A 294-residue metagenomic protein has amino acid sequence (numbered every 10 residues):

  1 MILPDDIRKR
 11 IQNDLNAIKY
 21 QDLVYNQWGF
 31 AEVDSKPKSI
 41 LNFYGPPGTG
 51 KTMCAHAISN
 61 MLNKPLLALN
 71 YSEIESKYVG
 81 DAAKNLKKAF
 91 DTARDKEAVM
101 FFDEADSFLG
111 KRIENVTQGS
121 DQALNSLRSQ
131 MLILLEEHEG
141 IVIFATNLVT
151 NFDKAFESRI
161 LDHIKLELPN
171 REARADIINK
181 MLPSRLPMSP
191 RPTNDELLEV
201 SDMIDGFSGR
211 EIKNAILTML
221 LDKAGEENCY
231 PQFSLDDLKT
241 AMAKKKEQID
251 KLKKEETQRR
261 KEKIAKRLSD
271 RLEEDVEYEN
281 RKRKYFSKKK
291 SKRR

Functional and structural regions predicted by a protein language model:
I2-S201: Walker A/P-loop NTP-binding motif of AAA+ ATPase domains
R171-R294: C-terminal alpha-helical "lid" subdomain
